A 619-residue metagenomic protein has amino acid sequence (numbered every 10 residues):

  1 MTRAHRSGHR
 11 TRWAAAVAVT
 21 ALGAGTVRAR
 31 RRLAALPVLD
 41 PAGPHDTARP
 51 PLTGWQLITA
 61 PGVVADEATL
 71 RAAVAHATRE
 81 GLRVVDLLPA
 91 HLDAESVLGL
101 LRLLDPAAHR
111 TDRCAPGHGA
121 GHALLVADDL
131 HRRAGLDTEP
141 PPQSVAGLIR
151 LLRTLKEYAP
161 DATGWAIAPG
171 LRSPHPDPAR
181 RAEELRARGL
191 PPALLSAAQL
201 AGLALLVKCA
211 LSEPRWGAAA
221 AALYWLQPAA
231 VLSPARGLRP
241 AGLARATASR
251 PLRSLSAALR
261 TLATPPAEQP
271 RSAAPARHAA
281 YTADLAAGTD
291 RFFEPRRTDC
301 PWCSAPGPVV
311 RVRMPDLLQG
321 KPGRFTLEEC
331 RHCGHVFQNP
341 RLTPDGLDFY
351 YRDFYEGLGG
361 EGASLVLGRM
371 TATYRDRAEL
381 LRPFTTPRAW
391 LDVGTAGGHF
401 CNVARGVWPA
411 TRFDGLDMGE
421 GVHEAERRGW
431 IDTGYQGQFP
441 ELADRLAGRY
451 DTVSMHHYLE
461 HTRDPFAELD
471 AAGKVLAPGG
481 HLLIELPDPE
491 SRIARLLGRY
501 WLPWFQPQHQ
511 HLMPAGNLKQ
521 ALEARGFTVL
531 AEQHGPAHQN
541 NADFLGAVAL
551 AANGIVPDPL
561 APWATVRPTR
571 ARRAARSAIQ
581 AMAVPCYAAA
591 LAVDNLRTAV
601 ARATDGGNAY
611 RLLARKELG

Functional and structural regions predicted by a protein language model:
T2-G8, W165-W225, L560-A575: Basic/Trp-rich segment in TM-proximal cytosolic loops or flexible interdomain/linker regions
V27-R31, A197-T261: Membrane-embedded multi-pass helical conduit in multi-pass membrane proteins, especially envelope-biosynthetic
V63-L98: Conserved donor NDP-sugar-binding/catalytic core segment of glycosyltransferases
P89-G117: Short, flexible, basic/aromatic active-site loop/helix in glycosyltransferases
T111, I484-L512, G516-E523, G535-A537 (+1 more regions): Short, glycine-/aromatic-enriched active-site segment of Class I SAM-dependent methyltransferases
T138-S196, T528-V556: Catalytic donor/gating beta->alpha subdomain of glycosyltransferases that bind UDP-sugars
P265-H456, F466-D470, H534, P562 (+1 more regions): Conserved N-terminal segment of class I S-adenosyl-L-methionine
F466-H481: A short glycine-rich, Lys/Arg-flanked "PGG" loop and its adjoining helix->strand segment in the class I
